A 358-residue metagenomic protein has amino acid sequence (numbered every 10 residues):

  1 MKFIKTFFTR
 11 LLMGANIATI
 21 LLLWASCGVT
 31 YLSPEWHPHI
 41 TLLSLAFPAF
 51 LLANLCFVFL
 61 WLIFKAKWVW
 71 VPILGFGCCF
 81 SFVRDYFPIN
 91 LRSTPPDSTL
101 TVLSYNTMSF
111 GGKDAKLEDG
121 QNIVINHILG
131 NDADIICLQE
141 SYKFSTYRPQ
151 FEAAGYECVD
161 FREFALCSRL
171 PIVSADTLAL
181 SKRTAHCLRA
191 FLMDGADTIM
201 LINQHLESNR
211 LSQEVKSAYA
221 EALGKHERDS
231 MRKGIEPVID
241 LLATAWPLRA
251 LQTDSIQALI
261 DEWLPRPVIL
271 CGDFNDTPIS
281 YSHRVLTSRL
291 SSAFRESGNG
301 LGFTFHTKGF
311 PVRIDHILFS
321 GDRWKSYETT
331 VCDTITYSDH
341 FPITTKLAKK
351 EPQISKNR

Functional and structural regions predicted by a protein language model:
M1-Q150, T253-D254, K349-R358: N-terminal, active-site-proximal structural segment of metallo-dependent hydrolase catalytic domains
T9-L60, W70-L74, A250-I269, F274-R358: Metal-dependent phosphoester-hydrolase catalytic domains
G77-D97, I125-L129, I135-A222, I317 (+1 more regions): Structured beta-strand-rich core segments of catalytic domains in phosphoester-bond hydrolases
L103, I202, I269-C271: Hydrophobic/aromatic beta-strand patches that form the interior of the parallel beta-sheet core in alpha/beta enzyme
S104-D119, R210-A245: Acidic/histidine-rich helix-loop elements that form or flank divalent-metal/phosphate-binding sites at the catalytic
Y105-T107, S141, L206, D273-F274 (+1 more regions): Active-site metal-binding loops of divalent metal-dependent hydrolases
F110-K113, Y142-T146, T184, N209-L211 (+3 more regions): Active-site environment of divalent metal-dependent phosphoester hydrolases
K113-E118, L178-L180, F305-K308: Short, solvent-exposed loop/turn segments at secondary-structure boundaries
